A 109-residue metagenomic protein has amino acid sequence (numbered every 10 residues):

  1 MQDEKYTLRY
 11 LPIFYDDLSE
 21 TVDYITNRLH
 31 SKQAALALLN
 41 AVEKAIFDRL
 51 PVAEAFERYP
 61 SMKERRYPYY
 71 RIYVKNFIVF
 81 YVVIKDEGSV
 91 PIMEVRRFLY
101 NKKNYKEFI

Functional and structural regions predicted by a protein language model:
M1-R66: Basic, Lys/Arg-enriched alpha-helical interface segments
V52-G88: Basic/aromatic recognition patch in beta-strand/loop cores that engages polyanionic ligands
V74-I78, V82-I109: Enriched for short, Lys/Arg-rich terminal
